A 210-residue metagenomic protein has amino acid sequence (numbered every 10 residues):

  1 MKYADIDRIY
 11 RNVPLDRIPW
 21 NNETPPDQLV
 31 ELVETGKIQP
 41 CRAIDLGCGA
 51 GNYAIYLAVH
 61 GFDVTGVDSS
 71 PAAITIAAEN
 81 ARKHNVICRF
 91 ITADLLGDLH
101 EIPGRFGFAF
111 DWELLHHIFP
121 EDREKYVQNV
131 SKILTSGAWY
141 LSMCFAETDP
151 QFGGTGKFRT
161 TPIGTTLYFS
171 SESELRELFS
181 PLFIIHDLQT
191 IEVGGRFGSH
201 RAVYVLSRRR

Functional and structural regions predicted by a protein language model:
M1-I44, A50-I102, I118-N129, W139-R210: Class I (Rossmann-like) S-adenosyl-L-methionine-dependent methyltransferase catalytic domain, capturing the SAM-binding
F110: A conserved beta-strand element that flanks and buttresses the S-adenosyl-L-methionine
E113-H117: Short catalytic micro-motifs in class I SAM-dependent methyltransferases
K132: Short, conserved loop/helix-junction motifs that constitute active-site signature segments in enzyme catalytic cores
